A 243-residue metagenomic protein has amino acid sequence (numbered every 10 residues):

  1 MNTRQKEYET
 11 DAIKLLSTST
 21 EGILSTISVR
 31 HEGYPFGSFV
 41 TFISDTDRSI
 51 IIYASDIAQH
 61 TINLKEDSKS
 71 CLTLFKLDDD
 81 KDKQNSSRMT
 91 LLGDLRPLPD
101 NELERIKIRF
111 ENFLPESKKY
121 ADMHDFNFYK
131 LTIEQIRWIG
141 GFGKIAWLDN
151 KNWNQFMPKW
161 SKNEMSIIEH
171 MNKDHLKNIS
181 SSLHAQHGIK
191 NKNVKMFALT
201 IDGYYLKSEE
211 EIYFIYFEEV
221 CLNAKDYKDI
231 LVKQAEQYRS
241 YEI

Functional and structural regions predicted by a protein language model:
M1-K65, T73: An N-terminal domain-cap segment
S25, I43, T73-F75, T90-R96 (+4 more regions): Residues in well-ordered beta-strands of folded domains
R30-I51, L98-E116, N172-D174: An N-terminal domain-start capping segment
P35-S38, M89-L91, A146, E211-I215: Short beta-strand segments
I50-A54, L91, Y129-L131, R137-W138: Short hydrophobic-aromatic micro-motifs
I52, L72-L74, W138, L206: Short hydrophobic/aromatic-rich beta-strand segments that constitute the beta-sheet cores of beta-sandwich/beta-barrel
Q59-K119, M123-F126, Q135, I212: Short, structured beta-strand-loop surface elements
A121-I243: C-terminal edge-of-domain segments
